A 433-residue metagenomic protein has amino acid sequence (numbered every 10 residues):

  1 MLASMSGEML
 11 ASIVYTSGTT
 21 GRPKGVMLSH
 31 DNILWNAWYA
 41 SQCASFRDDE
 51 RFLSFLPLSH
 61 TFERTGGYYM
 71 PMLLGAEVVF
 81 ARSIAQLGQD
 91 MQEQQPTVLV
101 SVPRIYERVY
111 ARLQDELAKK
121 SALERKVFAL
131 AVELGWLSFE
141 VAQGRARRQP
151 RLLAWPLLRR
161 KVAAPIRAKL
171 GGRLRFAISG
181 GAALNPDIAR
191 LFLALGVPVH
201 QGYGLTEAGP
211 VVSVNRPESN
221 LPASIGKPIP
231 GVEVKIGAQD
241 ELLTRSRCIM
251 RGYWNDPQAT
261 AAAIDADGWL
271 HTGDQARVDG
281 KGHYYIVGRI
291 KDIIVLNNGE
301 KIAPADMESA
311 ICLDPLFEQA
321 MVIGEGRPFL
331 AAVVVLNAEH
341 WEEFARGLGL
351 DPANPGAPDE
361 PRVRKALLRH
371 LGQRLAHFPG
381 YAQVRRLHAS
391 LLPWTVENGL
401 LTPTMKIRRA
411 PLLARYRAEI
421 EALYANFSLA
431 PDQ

Functional and structural regions predicted by a protein language model:
M1-Y15, R22, S45-R51: Conserved pre-ATP/AMP-binding loop-to-beta segment of ANL
A11-A37: Conserved AMP-binding A3 loop
H30, L184, L193-P198, L205-A223 (+2 more regions): Active-site loops of AMP-binding adenylate-forming
L34-R51, L58-R160, R173: Conserved AMP-binding/adenylation subdomain of ANL enzymes
P228-L296: Conserved ATP-binding/catalytic segment of the ANL
I249, H283-C312, W341-P361, Y381-A382 (+2 more regions): Adenylate-forming
I294, Q319-I323, L368-Q433: Conserved C-terminal "lid"/linker of ANL adenylate-forming enzymes
E325-G349, A376-L391: Conserved loop-to-beta-strand segment in the C-terminal subdomain of adenylate-forming
